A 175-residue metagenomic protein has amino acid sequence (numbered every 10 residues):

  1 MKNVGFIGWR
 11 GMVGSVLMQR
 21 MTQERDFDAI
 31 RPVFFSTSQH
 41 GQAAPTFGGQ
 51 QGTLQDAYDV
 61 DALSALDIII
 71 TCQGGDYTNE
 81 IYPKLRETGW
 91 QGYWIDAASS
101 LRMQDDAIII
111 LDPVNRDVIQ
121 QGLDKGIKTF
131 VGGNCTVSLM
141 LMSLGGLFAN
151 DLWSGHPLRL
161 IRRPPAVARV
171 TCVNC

Functional and structural regions predicted by a protein language model:
M1-C175: N-terminal Rossmann-like NAD(P) cofactor-binding subdomain of oxidoreductases, focused on the glycine-rich
